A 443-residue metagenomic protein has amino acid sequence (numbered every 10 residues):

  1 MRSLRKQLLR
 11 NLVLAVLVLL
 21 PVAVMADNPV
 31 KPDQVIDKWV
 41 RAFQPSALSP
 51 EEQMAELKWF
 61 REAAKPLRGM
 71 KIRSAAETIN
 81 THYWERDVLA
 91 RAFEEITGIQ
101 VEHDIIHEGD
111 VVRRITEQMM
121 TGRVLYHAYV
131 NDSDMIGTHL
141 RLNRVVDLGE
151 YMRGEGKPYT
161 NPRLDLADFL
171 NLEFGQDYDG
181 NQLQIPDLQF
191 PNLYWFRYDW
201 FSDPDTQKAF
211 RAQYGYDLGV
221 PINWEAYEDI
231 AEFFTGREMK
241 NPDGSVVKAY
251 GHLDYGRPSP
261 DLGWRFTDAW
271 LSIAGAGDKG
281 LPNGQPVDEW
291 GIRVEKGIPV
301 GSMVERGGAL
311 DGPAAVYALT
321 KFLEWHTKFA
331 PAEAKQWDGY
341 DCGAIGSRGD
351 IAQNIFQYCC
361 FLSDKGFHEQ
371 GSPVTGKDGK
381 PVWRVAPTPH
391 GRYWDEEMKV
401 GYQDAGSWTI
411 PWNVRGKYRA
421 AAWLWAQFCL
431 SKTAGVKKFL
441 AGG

Functional and structural regions predicted by a protein language model:
P29-P66, S133-L193, S245, K380-T388: Hinge/lid segment of periplasmic solute-binding proteins
S49, G69-V88, F190: Extracytoplasmic "Venus flytrap"
L57-A63, N80-Q100, W195, D199: Short, polar/charged alpha-helical segment
R68-N80, I99-D104, H127-A128: Short, well-ordered beta-strand elements
R91-F169, P204-D205, A209-Q213, I345 (+2 more regions): Extracytoplasmic "Venus flytrap"/periplasmic binding protein-like
S133-R153, F169-Y216, E228, D254-M303 (+1 more regions): Periplasmic solute-binding protein
Q176, G180, W200, T327-A330 (+1 more regions): Extracytoplasmic/periplasmic substrate-recognition and gating elements
A226-E232, A269-Q336, G379, P387-P389: Glycine-centered hinge/linker elements that transmit conformational signals in sensory and ligand-binding systems
